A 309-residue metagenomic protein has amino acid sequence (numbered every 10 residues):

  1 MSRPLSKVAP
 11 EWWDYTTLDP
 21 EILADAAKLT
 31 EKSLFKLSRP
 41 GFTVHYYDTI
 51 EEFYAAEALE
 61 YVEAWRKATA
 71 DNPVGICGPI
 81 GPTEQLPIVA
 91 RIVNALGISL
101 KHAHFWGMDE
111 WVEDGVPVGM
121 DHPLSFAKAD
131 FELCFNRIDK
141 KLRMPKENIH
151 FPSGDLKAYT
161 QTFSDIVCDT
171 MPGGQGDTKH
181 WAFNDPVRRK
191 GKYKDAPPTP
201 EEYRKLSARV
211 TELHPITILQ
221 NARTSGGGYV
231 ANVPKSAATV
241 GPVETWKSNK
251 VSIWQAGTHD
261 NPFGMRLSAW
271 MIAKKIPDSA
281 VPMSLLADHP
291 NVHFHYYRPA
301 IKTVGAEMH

Functional and structural regions predicted by a protein language model:
S2-T17, K36, G41, Y47-T49 (+2 more regions): ATP/nucleoside-binding phosphotransfer catalytic cores, i.e., glycine-rich phosphate-binding loops
L18, L23-H45, I98-P172, N232 (+1 more regions): Ligand-binding beta-strand-loop-alpha-helix segment within the catalytic cores of soluble metabolic enzymes
A58-N72, T245-W246: Glycine-rich phosphate/diphosphate-binding loops that line cofactor/substrate pockets in enzymes
L59, P152-P197: ATP/pyrophosphate-binding catalytic subdomain of soluble kinases
K67-G97: Glycine-rich N-terminal segment of FAD-binding domains in flavoprotein oxidoreductases, spanning the beta-loop-helix
I76-L86, Q175-H180, T258-D260: Gly/Ser/Thr-rich loops at beta-strand to alpha-helix junctions that form or flank small-molecule/cofactor-binding
V89-L100, H122, P186-D195: A glycine- and small-aliphatic-rich helix-loop capping segment at beta-alpha/alpha-beta transitions that lines
A182-P234: Class I SAM-dependent methyltransferase SAM-binding "motif I" and its flanking Rossmann-like core
